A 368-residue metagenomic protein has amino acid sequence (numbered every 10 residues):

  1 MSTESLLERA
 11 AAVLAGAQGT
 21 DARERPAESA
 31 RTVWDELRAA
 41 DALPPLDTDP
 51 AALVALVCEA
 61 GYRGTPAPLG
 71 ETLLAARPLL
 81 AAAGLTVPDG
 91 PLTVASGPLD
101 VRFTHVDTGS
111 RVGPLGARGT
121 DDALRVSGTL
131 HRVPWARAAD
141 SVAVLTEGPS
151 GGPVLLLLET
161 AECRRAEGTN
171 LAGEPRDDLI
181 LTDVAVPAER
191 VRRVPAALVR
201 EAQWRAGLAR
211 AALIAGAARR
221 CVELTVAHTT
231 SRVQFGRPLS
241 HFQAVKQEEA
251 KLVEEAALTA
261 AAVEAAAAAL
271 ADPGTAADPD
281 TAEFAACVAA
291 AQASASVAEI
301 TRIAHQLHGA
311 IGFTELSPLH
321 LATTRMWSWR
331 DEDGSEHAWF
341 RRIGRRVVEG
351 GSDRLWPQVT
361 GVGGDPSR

Functional and structural regions predicted by a protein language model:
T3-E8, R164-A257: Glycine-rich beta->alpha junctions and the first turn(s) of the following alpha-helix
T3-L7, A11, A310-R368: Glycine-rich phosphate/cofactor-binding loops in nucleotide/flavin-utilizing enzymes
E4, E8, A27-R31, L73-R77 (+2 more regions): An alpha-helix initiation/capping motif
L7, G19-A27, V253-Q292, H305-A310 (+1 more regions): C-terminal helix-coil-helix/basic helical segment that borders enzyme active sites and/or dimer interfaces and provides
A15-S141, L145-R165, V347: Glycine-rich flavin
L56, V126-G128, L156, L179 (+5 more regions): Buried hydrophobic positions in well-ordered alpha/beta secondary-structure cores of metabolic enzymes
A215-V222, E249-T259, V263, A290-I300 (+1 more regions): Alpha-helical transition-metal enzyme core signature, strongest for iron centers
R302-Q306, F340-R341: Short segments within alpha-helical structural elements
